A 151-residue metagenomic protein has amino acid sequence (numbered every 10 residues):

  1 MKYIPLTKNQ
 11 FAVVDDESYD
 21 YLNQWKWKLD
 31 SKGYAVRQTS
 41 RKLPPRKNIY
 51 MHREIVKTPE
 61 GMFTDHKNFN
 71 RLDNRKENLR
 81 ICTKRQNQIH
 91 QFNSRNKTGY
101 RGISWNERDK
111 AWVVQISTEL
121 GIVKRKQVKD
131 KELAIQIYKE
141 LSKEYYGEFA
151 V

Functional and structural regions predicted by a protein language model:
M1-T39: Short helix-coil boundary/hinge micro-motifs
P5, V13, S104, Q127-K129: Generic structural detector for well-ordered beta-strands
F11-V13, R41-E119: Short, cationic Gly/His-enriched loop motifs
C82-I89, K143-V151: Extended, polar beta-sheet/loop recognition surfaces of beta-rich domains that mediate binding to diverse ligands
R101, K129, V151: Polar, enzyme-active/binding microenvironments
G121-K131: A short, exposed loop/beta-hairpin motif centered on an aromatic-Gly-Thr core
K129-Y145: A short, charged, amphipathic alpha-helix used as a generic interaction element across diverse proteins
